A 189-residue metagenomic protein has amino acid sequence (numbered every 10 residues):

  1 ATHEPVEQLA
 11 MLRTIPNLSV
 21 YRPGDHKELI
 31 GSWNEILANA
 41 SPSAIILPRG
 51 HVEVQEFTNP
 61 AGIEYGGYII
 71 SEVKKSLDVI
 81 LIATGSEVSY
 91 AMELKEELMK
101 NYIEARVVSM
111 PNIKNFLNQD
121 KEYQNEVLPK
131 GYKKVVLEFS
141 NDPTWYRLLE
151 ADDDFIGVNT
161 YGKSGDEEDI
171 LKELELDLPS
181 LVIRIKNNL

Functional and structural regions predicted by a protein language model:
A1-A38, I183-R184: Conserved thiamine diphosphate
A1-E4, L37-L189: Thiamine diphosphate
